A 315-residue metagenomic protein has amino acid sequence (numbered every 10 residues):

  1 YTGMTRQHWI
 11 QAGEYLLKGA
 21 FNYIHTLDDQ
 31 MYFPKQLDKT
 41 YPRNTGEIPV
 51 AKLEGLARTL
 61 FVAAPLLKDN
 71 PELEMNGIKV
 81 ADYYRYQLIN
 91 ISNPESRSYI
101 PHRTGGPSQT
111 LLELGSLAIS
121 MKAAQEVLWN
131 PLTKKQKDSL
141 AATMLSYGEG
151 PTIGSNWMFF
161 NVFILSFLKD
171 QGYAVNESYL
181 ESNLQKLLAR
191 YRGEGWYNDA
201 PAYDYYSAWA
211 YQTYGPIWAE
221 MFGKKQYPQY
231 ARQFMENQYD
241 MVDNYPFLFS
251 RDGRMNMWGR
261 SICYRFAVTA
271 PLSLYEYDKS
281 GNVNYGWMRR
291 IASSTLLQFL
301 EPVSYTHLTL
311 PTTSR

Functional and structural regions predicted by a protein language model:
Y1-G55, D82, Y86: Low-complexity, Ser/Thr/Pro/Gly-enriched N-terminal "stalk/linker" regions
F21, H25, L60-K68: Short amphipathic alpha-helical segments enriched in leucine
K52-L53, F61-L66, G77-E276: Aromatic-lined, polymer-binding surfaces characteristic of secreted/periplasmic polysaccharide-degrading enzymes
E276, L300-S304: Short leucine-rich amphipathic alpha-helical surface patches
G281-E301: Catalytic-core region of carbohydrate-active enzymes that cleave or remodel glycosidic bonds
T306-T312: Conserved small/polar residues in nucleotide/adenosyl-binding loops
R315: C-terminal catalytic subdomain
